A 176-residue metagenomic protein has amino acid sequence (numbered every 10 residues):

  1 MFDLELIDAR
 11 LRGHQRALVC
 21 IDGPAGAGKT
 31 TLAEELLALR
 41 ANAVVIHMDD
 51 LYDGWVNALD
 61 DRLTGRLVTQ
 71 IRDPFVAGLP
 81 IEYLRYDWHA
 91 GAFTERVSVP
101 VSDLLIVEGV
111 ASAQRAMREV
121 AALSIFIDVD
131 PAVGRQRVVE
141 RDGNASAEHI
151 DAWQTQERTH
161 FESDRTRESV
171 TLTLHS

Functional and structural regions predicted by a protein language model:
M1-H14, E119, L123, A132 (+4 more regions): NTP-dependent small-molecule kinase module
G23: The Walker A (P-loop) glycine that initiates the GxxxxGKT/S ATP-binding motif of P-loop NTPases
G26: Walker A (P-loop) phosphate-binding loop of P-loop NTPases
K29: Conserved lysine of the Walker
L32: Hydrophobic positions on the alpha1 helix immediately C-terminal to the Walker A/P-loop
D50-L105: Conserved nucleotide-sensing/catalytic segment adjacent to the nucleotide-binding pocket in NTP-handling enzymes
A92, R96, Q114, G143-S176: Small-molecule kinase domains that catalyze NTP-dependent phosphoryl transfer to phosphate-bearing small molecules
F93-R141: ATP-dependent NMP and nucleoside kinases share a basic, alpha-helical "lid"
